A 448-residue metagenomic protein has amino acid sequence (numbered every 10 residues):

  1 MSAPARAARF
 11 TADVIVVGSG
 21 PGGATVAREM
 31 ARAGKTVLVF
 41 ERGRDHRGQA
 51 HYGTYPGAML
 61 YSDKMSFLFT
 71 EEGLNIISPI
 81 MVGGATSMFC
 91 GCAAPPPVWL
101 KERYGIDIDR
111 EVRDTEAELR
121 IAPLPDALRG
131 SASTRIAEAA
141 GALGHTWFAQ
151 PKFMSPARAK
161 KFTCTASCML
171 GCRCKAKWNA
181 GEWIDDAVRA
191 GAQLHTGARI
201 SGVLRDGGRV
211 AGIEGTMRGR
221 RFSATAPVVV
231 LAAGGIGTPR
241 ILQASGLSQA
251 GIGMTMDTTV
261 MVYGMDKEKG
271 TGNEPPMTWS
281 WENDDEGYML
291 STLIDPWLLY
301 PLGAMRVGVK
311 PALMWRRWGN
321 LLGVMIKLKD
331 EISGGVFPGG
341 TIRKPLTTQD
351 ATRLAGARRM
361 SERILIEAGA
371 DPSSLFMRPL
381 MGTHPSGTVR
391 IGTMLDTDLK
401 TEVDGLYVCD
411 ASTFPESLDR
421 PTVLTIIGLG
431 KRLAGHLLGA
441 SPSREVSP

Functional and structural regions predicted by a protein language model:
S2-E102, G215, Q249-M265: N-terminal glycine-rich phosphate/pyrophosphate-binding loop and immediately adjacent elements
G20-P21, I236, T413: Residue-level detector of alpha-helix initiation sites
R32, G43-H46, R189, V203 (+5 more regions): Glycine-rich loop(s) and the adjacent beta-strand/alpha-helix scaffold that form part
E71, A85, L247-R359, L395 (+1 more regions): FAD cofactor-binding and catalytic pocket of flavoenzymes
V82, E118-P123, F148-A190, G340-L346: Helix-loop-beta segment of a Rossmann-like dinucleotide-binding subdomain
T86-K161: Rossmann-like flavin
T163-G171, K175, G202-L204, R353-D419 (+1 more regions): A glycine-rich dinucleotide-binding beta-alpha-beta segment and adjacent secondary-structure elements that constitute
T163-P227: Helical element adjacent to the flavin cofactor pocket in flavoenzyme catalytic cores
